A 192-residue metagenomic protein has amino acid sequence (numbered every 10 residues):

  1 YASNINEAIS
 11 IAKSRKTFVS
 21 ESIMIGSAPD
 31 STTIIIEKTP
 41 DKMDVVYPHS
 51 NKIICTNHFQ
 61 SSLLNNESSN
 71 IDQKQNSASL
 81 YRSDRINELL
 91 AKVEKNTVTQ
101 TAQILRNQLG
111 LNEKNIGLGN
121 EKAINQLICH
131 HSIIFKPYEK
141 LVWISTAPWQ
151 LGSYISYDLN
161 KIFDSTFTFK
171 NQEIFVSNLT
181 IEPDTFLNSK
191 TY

Functional and structural regions predicted by a protein language model:
Y1-Y192: C-terminus-biased signal that marks the final domain/tail of proteins
